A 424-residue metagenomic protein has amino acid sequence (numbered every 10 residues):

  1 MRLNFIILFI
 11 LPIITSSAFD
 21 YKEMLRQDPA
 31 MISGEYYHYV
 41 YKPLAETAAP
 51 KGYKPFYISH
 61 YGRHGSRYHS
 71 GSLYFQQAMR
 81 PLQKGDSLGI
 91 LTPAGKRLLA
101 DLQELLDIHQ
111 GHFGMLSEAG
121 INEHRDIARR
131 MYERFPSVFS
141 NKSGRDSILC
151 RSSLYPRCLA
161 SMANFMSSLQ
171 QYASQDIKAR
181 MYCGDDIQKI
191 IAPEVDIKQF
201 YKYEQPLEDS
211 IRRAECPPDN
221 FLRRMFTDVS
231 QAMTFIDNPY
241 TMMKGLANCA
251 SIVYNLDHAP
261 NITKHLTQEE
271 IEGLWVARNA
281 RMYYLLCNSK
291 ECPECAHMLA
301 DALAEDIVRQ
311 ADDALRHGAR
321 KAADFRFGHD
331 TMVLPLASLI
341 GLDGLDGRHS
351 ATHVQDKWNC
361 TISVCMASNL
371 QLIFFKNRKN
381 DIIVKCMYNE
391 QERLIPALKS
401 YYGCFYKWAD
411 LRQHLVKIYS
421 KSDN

Functional and structural regions predicted by a protein language model:
M1-Y21: Bacterial Sec-dependent N-terminal signal peptides
F19-L149, S153-D324, G328-N424: Signature for phosphate-centric chemistry
